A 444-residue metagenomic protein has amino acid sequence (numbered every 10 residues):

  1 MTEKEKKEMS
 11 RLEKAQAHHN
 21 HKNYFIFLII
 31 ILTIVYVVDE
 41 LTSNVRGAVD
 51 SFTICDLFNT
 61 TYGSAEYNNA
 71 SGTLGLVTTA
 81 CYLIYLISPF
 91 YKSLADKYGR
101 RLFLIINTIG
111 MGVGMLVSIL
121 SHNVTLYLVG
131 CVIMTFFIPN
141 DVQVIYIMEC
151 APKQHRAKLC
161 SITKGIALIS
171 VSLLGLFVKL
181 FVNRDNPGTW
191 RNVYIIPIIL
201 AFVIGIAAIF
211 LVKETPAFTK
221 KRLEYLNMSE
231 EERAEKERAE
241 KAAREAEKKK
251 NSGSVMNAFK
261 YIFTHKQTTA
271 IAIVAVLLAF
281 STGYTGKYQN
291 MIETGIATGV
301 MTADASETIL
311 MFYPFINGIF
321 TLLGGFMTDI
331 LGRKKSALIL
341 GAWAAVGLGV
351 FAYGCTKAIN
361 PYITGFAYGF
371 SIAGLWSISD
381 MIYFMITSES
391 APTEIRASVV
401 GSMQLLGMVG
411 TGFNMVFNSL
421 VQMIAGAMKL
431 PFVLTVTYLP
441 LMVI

Functional and structural regions predicted by a protein language model:
F27-T60, Y284-I292: Extracytoplasmic
R46-A48, H265-T321, T411-M415: Extracytoplasmic gate region of multi-pass secondary transporters
V49-I87: Extracellular/periplasmic helix-loop-helix junction of adjacent transmembrane segments in MFS-like secondary
G75-S93, N140-Q143, M311-G324: Central cavity-lining transmembrane alpha-helices of secondary-active solute carriers, predominantly the Major
L86-H122: Conserved MFS/SLC helix-loop-helix module at the cytosolic interface between two early adjacent transmembrane helices
I109-H122, W343-A358: C-terminal ends and interior cores of transmembrane alpha-helices in multi-pass membrane transporters/permeases
T125-I138, Y362-I378: Hydrophobic core of transmembrane alpha-helices in multi-pass small-molecule transporters, especially MFS/SLC-type
I138, H155-V182, L200-A201, M403-M415: Glycine-rich segments within core transmembrane alpha-helices of 12-TM secondary carriers
